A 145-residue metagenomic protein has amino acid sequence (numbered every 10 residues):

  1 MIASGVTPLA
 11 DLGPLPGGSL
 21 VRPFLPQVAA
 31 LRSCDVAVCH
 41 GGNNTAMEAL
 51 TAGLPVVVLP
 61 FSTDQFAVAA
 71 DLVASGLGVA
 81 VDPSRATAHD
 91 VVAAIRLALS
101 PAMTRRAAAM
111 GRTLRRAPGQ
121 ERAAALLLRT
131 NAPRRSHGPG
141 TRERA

Functional and structural regions predicted by a protein language model:
M1-V36: Donor-nucleotide binding loops and adjacent catalytic segments primarily of GT-B fold Leloir glycosyltransferases
V6, N44, S62, S84-R85: Residue-level "edge-of-site" marker
G13, A70-V73, A108: Class I S-adenosyl-L-methionine
R22-D71: A donor-sugar binding/catalytic signature common to diverse glycosyltransferases and related nucleotide-sugar
T51-A52, V73-S75, A102-R106: Short acidic (Asp/Glu) and glycine-rich catalytic loops that position anionic groups and cofactors
T63-A94: Change "using UDP/GDP/dTDP sugars" to "using nucleotide sugars
A88-A145: C-terminal amphipathic helix plus adjacent low-complexity, charged tail appended to glycosyltransferase catalytic
